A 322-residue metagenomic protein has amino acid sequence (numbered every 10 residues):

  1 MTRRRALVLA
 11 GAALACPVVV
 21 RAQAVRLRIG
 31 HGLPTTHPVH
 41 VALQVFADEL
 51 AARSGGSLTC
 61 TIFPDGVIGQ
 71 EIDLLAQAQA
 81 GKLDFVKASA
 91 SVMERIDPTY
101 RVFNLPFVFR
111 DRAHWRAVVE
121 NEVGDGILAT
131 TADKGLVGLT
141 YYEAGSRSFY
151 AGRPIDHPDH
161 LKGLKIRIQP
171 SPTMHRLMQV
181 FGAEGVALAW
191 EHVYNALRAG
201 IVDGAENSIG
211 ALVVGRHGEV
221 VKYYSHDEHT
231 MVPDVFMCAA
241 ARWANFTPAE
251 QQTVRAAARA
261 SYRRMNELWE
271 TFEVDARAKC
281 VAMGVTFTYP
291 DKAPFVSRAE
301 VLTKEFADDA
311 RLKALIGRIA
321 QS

Functional and structural regions predicted by a protein language model:
R5-P17, Q23-H114, E122-D125, A129-S322: N-terminal secretory/targeting leader peptides
